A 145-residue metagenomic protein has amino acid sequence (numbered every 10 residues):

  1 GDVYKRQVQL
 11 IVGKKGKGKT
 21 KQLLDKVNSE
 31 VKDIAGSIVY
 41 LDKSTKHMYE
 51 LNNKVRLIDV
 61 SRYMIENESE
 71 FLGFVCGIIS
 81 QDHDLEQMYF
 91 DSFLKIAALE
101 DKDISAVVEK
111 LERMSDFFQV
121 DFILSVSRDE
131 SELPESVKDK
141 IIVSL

Functional and structural regions predicted by a protein language model:
G1-Y4: Short, small-residue-biased leader/transition segments that mark boundaries at the very start of proteins
V8-I78, L133-S136: Conserved P-loop
Q9-I11, I38, L85-F90, F122: Generic beta-sheet signal
K19, N67, F71-F74, L85 (+3 more regions): Amphipathic alpha-helical interface surfaces
Q81-D82: N-terminal targeting/trafficking signals and adjacent low-complexity tails
Q87-L145: Replace "adjacent to P-loop NTPase cores in ATP/GTP-dependent enzymes" with "adjacent to NTP-binding cores
